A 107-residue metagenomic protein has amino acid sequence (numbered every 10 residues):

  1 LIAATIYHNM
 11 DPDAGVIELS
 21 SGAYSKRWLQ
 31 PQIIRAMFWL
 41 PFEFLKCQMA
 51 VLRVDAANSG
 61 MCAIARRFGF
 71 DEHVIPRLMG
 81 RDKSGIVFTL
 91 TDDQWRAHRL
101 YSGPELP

Functional and structural regions predicted by a protein language model:
L1-N9: Conserved beta-strand in the GNAT
N9-S20, K46-Q48, D82-S84: A conserved beta-turn-beta hairpin within the catalytic core of GNAT-like acetyltransferases that forms part
S20-L29, D55: A short, internal acetyl-CoA/4′-phosphopantetheine-binding micro-motif in the GNAT/acyltransferase core
L29-M37: Conserved acetyl-CoA pyrophosphate-binding loop and the N-cap/start of the following alpha-helix in GNAT-like
E43-V54: Conserved GNAT acetyl-CoA-binding A-motif
R53, D71-I86: Conserved catalytic-core motifs of GNAT/GCN5-like acyltransferases
A57-V74: Conserved active-site alpha-helix within GNAT-family acetyltransferase domains
M79-P107: C-terminal "cap" of GNAT-fold acetyltransferases
